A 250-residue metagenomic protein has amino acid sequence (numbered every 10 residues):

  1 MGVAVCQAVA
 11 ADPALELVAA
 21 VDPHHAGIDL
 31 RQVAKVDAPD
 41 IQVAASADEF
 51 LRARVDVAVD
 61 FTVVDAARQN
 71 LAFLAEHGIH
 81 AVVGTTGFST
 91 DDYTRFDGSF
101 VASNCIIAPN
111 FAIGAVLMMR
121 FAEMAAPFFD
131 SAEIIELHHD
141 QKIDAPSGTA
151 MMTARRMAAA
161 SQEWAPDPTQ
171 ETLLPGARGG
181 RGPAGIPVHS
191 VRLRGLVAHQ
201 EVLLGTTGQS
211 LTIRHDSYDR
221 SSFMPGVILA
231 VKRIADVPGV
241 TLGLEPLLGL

Functional and structural regions predicted by a protein language model:
G2-R52, D130-L250: C-terminal substrate-binding/catalytic lobe of Rossmann-fold NAD(P)-dependent oxidoreductases
A58-V59: N-terminal Rossmann-like NAD(P) cofactor-binding module of classical short-chain dehydrogenase/reductase
T62-V63, T86, S190-R192: Short glycine-/small-residue-rich Rossmann-like dinucleotide-binding loops
D65-I107, A112-A125: Rossmann-fold NAD(P)-binding glycine/threonine-rich loop
